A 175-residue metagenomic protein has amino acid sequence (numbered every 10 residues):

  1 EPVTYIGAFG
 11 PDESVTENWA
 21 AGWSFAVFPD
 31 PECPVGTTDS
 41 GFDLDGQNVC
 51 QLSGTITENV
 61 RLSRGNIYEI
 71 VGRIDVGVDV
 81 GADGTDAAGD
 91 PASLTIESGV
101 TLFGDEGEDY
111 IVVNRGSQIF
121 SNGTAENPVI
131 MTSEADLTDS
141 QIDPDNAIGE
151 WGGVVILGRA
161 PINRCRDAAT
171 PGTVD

Functional and structural regions predicted by a protein language model:
E1-D175: Beta-strand/loop edge motif enriched in small/polar residues
